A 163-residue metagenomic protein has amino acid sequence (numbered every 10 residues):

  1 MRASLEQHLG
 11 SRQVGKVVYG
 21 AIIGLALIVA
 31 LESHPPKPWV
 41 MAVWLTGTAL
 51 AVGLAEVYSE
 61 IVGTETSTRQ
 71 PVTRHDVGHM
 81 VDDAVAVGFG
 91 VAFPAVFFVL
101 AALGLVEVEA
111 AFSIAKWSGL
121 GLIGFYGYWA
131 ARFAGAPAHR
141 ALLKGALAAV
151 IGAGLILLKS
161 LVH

Functional and structural regions predicted by a protein language model:
M1-S11: Short, Lys/Arg-rich, polar N-terminal cytosolic tail immediately upstream of the first transmembrane signal-anchor
G10-H34, A149-V150: The first (N-terminal) embedded transmembrane alpha-helix
L27-W44, V99-A111, L158-H163: Helix-coil boundary and interhelical linker segments in multi-pass alpha-helical membrane proteins
V43-L54, E109-G121: Structural signature of hydrophobic alpha-helical transmembrane segments
G53-T68: Membrane-water interface of transmembrane alpha-helices
Q70-A86: Juxtamembrane helix-capping/reentrant segments at transmembrane boundaries
D82-F112, K116-L120: Alpha-helical transmembrane segments of helical membrane proteins, especially in multi-pass transport, channel
Y128-V150: Interfacial loop-to-transmembrane junctions
